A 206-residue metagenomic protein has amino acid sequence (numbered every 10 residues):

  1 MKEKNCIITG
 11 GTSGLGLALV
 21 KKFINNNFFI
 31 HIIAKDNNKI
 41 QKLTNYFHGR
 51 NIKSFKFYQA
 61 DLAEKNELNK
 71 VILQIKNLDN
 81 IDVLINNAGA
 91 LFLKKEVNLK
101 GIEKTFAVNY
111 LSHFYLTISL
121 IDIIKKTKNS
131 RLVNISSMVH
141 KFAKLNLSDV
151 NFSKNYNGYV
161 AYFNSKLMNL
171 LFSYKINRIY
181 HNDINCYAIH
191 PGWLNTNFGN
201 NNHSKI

Functional and structural regions predicted by a protein language model:
N5, T12-G14: Conserved glycine-rich cofactor-binding loop
F23: Aromatic pocket-lining residues of Rossmann-like dinucleotide-binding sites
N26-K42: Conserved glycine-rich Rossmann-like NAD(P)H-binding loop of the short-chain dehydrogenase/reductase
N37, Y58-K70, L99: The beta1-alpha1 cofactor-binding region of Rossmann-like NAD(H)/NADP(H)-dependent oxidoreductases
I52-F55, Q74-N86, F92-V97: A glycine-rich helix->loop->beta "capping" turn within Rossmann-like NAD(P)(H)-dependent oxidoreductase domains
G89, L93-K95, L99, E103 (+3 more regions): Catalytic loop of short-chain dehydrogenase/reductase
Y110-L111: Ankyrin-repeat alpha-helix packing hotspot
T117-I118, Y174: A short, exposed helix-loop element centered on a Lys and neighboring polar residues
